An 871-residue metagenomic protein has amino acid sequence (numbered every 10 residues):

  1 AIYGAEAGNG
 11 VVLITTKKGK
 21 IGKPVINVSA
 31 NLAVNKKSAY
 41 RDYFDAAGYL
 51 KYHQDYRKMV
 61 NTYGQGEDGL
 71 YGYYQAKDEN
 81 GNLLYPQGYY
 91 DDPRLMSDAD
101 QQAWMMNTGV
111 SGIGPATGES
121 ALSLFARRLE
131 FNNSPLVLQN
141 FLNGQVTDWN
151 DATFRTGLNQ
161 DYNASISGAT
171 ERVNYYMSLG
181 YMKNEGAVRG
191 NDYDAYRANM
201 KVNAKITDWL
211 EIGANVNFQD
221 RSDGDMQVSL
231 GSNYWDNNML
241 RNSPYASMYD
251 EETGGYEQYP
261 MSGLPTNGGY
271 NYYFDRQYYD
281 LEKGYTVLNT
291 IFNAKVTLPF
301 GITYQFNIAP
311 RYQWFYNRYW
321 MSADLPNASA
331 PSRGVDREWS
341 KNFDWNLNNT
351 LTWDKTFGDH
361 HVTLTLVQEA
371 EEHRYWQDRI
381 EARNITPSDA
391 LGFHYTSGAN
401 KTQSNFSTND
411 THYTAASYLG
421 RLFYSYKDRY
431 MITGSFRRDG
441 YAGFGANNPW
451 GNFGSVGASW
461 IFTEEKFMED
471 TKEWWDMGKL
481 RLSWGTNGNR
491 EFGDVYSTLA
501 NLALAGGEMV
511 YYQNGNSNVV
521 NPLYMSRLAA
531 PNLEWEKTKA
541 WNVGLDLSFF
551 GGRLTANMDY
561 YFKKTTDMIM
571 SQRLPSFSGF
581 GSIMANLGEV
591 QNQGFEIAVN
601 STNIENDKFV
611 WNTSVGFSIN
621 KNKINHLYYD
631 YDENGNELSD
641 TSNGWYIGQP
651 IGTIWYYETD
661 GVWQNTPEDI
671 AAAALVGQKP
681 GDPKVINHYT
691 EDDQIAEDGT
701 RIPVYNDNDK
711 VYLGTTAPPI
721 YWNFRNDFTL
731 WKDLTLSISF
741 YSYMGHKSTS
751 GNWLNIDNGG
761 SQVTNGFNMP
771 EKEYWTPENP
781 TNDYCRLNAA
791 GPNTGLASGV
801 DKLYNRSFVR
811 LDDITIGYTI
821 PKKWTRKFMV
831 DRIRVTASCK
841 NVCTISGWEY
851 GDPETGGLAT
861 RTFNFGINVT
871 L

Functional and structural regions predicted by a protein language model:
A1-E6, N35-Y40, N514, N532: N-terminal plug
A1-N27, S120-A121, N159-D161, N174 (+1 more regions): A beta-strand signature from Gram-negative outer-membrane beta-barrel systems, especially the internal plug domain
V11-T15, N27-S29, R481-S483, S614-G616: Soluble periplasmic/extracytoplasmic beta-strand elements of cell-envelope proteins
K23-G48, L136-A164, S178-V188: Short strand-turn segments of transmembrane beta-barrel domains in outer membranes, especially the first one or two
N27-Q139, R379-E381, Y496-S497, A585 (+1 more regions): Conserved small-residue
F44, D223-M239, L627-Y631: Low-complexity intrinsically disordered tracts that form flexible linkers/tails across taxa
P135-L138, S329, V510-Y511, S517-S526 (+4 more regions): Surface-exposed, extracytoplasmic segments of Gram-negative outer-membrane nutrient-acquisition systems
A195, K201-L210, N215-D220, V228 (+5 more regions): Extracellular/periplasmic, surface-exposed regions of secreted and cell-surface proteins
